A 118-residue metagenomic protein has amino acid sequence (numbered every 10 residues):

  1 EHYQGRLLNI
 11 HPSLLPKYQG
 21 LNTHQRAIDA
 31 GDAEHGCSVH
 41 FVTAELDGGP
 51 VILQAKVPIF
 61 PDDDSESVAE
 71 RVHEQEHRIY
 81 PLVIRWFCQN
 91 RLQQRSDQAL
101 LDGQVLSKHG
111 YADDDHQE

Functional and structural regions predicted by a protein language model:
E1-D102: Donor/substrate-binding cores of folate-linked one-carbon enzymes
R95-E118: SAM-dependent methyltransferases
